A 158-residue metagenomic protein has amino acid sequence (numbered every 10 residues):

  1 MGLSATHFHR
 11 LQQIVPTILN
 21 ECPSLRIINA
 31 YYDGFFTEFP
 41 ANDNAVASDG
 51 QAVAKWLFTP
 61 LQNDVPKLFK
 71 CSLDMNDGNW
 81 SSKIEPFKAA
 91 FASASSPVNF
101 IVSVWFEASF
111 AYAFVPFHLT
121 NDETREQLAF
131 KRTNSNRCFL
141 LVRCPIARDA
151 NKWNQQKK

Functional and structural regions predicted by a protein language model:
M1-K158: The conserved beta-strand core of Leucine-Rich Repeat
